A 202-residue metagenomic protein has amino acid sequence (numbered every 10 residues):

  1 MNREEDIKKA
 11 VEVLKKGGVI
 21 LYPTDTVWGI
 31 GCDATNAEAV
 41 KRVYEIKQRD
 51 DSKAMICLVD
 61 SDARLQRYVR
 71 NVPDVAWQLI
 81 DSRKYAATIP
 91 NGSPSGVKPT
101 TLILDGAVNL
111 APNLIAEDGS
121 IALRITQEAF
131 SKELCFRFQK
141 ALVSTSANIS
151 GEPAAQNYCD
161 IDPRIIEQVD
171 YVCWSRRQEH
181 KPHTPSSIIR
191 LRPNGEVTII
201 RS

Functional and structural regions predicted by a protein language model:
M1-S202: Active-site-adjacent structural elements in enzyme catalytic cores
